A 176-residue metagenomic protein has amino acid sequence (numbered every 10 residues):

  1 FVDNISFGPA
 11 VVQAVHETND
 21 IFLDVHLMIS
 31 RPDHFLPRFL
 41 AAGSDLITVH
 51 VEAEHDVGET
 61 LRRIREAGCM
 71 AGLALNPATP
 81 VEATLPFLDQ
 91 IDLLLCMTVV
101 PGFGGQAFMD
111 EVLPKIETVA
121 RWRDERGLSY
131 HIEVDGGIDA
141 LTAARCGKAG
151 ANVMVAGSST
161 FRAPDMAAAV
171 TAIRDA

Functional and structural regions predicted by a protein language model:
F1-P9, V99-A107, S158: Glycine-rich, proline-tolerant flexible connector loops at the mouths of alpha/beta enzymes
F7-A14, D45-L46: Flavin-dependent oxidoreductase catalytic cores
T18, F22, H34-F35, S44-H131: Conserved anion-binding
D24, M28, D33-A41, A169: Active-site loop-to-helix "anion-binding N-cap" substructures in soluble metabolic enzymes
D33-A41, T79-I91, G136-M154: Catalytic cores of alpha/beta
L46, A71, V153-M154, T160: A short hydrophobic/small-residue beta-strand
I64, G147, S159-A176: C-terminal helical cap(s) of enzyme catalytic domains, especially alpha/beta-barrels
